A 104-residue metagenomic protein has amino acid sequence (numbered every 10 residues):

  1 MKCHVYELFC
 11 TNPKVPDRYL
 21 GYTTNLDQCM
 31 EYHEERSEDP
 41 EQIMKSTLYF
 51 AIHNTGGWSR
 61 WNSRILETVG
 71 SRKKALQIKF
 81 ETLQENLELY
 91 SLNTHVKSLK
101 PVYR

Functional and structural regions predicted by a protein language model:
M1-R104: Structure-specific nucleic-acid interaction/processing domains
